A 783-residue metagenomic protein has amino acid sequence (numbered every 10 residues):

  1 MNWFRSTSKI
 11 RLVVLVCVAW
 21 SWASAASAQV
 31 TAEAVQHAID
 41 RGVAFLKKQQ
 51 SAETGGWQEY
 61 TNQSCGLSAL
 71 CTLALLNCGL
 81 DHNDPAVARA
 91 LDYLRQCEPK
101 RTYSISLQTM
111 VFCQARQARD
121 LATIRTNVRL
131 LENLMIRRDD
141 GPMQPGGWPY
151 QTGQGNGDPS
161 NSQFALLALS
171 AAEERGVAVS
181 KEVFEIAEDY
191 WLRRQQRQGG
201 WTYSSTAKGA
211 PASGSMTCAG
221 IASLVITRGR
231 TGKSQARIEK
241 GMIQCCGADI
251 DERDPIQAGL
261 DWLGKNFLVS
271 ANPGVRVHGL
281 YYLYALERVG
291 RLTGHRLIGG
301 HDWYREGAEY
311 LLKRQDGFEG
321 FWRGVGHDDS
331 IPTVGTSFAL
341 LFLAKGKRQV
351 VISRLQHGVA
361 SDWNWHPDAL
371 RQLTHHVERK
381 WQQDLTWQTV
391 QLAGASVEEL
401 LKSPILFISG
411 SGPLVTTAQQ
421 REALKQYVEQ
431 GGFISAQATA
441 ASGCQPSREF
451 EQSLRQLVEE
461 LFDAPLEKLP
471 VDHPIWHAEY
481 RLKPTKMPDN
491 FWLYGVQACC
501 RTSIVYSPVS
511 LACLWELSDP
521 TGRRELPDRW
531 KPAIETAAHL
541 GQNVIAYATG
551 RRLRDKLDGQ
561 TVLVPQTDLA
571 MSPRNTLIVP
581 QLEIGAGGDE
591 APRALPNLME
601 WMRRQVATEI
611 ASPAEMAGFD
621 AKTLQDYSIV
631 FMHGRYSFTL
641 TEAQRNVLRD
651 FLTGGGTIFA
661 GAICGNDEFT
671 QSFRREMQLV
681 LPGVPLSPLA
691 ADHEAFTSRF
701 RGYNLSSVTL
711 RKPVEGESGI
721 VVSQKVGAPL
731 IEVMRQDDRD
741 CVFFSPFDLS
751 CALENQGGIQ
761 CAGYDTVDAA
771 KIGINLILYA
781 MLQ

Functional and structural regions predicted by a protein language model:
M1-K9: N-terminal secretory signal peptides that target proteins for export/translocation
R11-S24: Bacterial N-terminal signal peptides
Q29-A44, G56-A86, E98-R129, N133-E185 (+4 more regions): An alpha-helical repeat/solenoid feature that recognizes helix-turn-helix modules
A52-E53, P99-T102, Q114-Q117, R137-D139 (+22 more regions): Solvent-exposed loop/turn segments at secondary-structure junctions within structured extracellular/periplasmic domains
L73, Q108-M110, E132, S162 (+15 more regions): Structural recognition of the beta-strand scaffold that forms the well-ordered cores of secreted hydrolase catalytic
A86, A369-E460, S507-P508, G588-L679 (+2 more regions): Helical hinge/lid and interdomain linker segments adjacent to catalytic or ligand-binding clefts that mediate domain
K345-I405, S409-G412, L511-A512, D519-I629 (+2 more regions): Aromatic-Pro/Gly-enriched surface loop or interdomain linker that acts as a lid/target-recognition segment
A441-N543, N575-I578, A586, D667-N755 (+2 more regions): An acidic, glycine-rich "communication" segment
